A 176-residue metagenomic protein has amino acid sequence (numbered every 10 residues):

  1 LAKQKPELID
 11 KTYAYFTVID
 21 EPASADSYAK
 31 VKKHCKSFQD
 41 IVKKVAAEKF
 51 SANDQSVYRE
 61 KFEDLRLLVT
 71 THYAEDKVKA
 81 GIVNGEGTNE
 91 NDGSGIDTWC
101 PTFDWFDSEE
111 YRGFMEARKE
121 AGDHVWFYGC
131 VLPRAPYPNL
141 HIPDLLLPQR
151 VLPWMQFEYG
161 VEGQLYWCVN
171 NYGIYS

Functional and structural regions predicted by a protein language model:
L1-Y175: Catalytic-core regions of glycoside hydrolase
